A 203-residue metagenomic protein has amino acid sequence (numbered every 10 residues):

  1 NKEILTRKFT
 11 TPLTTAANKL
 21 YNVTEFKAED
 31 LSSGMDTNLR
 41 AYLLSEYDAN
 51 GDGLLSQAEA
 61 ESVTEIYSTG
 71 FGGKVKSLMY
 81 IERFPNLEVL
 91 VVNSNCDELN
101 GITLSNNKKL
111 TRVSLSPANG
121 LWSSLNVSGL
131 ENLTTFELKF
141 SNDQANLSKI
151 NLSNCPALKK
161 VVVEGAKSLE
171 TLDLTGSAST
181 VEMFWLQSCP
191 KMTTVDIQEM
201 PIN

Functional and structural regions predicted by a protein language model:
N1-L31: Extracytoplasmic cysteine-anchoring/structural motifs
P12-V23, L87, L110, L133-F136 (+3 more regions): Short, surface-exposed linear segments at secondary-structure transitions and domain or protein termini
E29-K108, N126-E131, N154-P156, K167 (+3 more regions): N-terminal capping/linker segments that flank leucine-rich repeat
T64-T69, L90-V92, I102, T111-L115 (+5 more regions): Conserved hydrophobic beta-strand positions in leucine-rich repeat
G72, N93-D97, L115-G120, L138-N146 (+2 more regions): Extracellular beta-strand-rich, repetitive "passenger/adhesive" scaffolds that bind or process carbohydrates
I102, L125, I150, V163 (+1 more regions): Periodically patterned hydrophobic/aromatic "hotspot" residues that form packing/interaction faces in regular
S123-L125, N146-I150, T171-L172, V195: Beta-strand-rich extracellular passenger or scaffold domains
L138, Q144, L172, T180 (+2 more regions): Intrinsically disordered, low-complexity linker/propeptide segments enriched in Ser/Thr/Gly/Pro and acidic residues
